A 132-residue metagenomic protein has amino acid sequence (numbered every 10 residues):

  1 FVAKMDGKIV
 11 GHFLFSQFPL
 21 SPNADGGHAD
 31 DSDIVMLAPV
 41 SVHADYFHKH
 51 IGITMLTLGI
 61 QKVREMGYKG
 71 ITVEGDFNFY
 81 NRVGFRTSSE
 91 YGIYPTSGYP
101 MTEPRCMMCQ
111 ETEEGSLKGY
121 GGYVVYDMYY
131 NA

Functional and structural regions predicted by a protein language model:
V2, G7-G26, D33-S41: Conserved beta-strand in the GNAT
D6-G7, D45, E111-S116: Short loop segments at secondary-structure junctions
F15-S16, M55-G59, S89-Y94: Short acidic (Asp/Glu) patches
D31-I34, M101-T102: A short, structural micro-pattern
L37, V42, H48-Q61, T72-V73: Conserved acetyl-CoA-binding loop-helix of GNAT-fold acetyltransferases
E65-K69, G75-T102: Conserved active-site alpha-helix within GNAT-family acetyltransferase domains
Y94-A132: C-terminal "cap" of GNAT-fold acetyltransferases
